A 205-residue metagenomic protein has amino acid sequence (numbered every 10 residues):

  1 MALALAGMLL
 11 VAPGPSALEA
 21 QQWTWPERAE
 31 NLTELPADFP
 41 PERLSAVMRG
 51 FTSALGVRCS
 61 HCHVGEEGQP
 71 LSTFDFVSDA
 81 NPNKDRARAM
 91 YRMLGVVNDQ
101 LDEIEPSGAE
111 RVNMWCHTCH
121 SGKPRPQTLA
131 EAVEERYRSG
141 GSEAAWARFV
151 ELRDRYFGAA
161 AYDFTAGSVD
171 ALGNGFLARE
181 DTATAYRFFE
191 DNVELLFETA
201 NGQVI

Functional and structural regions predicted by a protein language model:
A2-P13: Bacterial N-terminal signal peptides
S16-A178, L195-T199: Sequence context surrounding c-type heme c attachment/ligation sites in exported
